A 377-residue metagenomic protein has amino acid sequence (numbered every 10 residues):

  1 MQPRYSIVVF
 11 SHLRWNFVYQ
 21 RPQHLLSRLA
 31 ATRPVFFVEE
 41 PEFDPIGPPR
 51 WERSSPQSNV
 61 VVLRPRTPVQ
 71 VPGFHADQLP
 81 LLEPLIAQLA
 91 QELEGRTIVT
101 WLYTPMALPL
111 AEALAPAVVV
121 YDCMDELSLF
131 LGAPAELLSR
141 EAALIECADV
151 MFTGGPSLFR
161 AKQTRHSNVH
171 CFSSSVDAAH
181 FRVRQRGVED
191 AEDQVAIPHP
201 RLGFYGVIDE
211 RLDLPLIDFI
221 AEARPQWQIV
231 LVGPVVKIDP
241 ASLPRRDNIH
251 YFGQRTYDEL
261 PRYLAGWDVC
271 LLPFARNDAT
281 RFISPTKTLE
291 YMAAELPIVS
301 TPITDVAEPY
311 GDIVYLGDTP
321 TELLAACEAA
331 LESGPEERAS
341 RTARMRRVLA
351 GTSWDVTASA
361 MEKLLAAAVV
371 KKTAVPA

Functional and structural regions predicted by a protein language model:
M1-P3, E94, Q185-R201: Nucleotide-sugar donor-binding and catalytic loop/hinge architecture of NDP-sugar-dependent glycosyltransferases
N16-Q20, L212, D258-Y263, D268-A293 (+1 more regions): Nucleotide-sugar-dependent
A87-Q88, P134-M151: Membrane-proximal helix-turn-helix segments that form the acceptor-binding/catalytic region of lipid-linked
S157, F172-R184: Carbohydrate-associated surface elements
D193-L212, I217-A221, I229-V232, A350: Conserved donor-binding/catalytic core segment of Leloir-type glycosyltransferases
I238-L264: Nucleotide-activated donor-binding/catalytic signature segment of Leloir-type glycosyltransferases, i.e., the conserved
I313-T321, A329-P335: Conserved acidic donor-binding segment of nucleotide-sugar-dependent glycosyltransferases
P335-L365: A charged, aromatic-enriched C-terminal amphipathic alpha-helix characteristic of glycosyltransferases across folds
